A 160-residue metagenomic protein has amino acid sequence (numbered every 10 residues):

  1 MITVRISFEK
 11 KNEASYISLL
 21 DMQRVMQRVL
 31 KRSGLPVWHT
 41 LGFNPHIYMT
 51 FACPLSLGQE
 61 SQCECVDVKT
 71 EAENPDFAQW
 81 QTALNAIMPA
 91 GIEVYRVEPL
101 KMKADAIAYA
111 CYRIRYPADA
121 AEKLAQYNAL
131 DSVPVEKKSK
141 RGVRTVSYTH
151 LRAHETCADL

Functional and structural regions predicted by a protein language model:
M1-R28, R32-L35: Short, extreme N-terminal leader segments that mark the start of a protein/domain
I6-F8, A110-R115: Short glycine-/aliphatic-rich beta-strand segments at the starts of folded cytosolic domains
M22-P36, T82-A90, A129-S132: Short, intrinsically disordered, mixed-charge
W38-V68: Short, charge-patterned binding micro-sites
Q62-R113: Ordered, amphipathic secondary-structure segments that act as subunit-interaction surfaces in large macromolecular
R115-P117, A125-K138: A contiguous pocket-lining binding segment that forms or flanks enzyme active sites
K137-S147: Long, contiguous binding/interaction regions
T149-T156: Conserved small/polar residues in nucleotide/adenosyl-binding loops
